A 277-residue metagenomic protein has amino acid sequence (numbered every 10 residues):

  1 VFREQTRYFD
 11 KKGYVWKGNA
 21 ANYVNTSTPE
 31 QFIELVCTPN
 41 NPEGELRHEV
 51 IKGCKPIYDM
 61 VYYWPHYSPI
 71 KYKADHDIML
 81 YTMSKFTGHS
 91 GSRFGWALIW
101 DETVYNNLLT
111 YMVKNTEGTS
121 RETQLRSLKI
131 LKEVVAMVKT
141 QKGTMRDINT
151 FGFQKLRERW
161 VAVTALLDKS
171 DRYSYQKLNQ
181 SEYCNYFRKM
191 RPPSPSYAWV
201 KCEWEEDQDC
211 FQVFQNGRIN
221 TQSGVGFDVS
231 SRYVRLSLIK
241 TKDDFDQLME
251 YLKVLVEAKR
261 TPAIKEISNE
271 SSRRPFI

Functional and structural regions predicted by a protein language model:
V1-I277: PLP-dependent class I/II
